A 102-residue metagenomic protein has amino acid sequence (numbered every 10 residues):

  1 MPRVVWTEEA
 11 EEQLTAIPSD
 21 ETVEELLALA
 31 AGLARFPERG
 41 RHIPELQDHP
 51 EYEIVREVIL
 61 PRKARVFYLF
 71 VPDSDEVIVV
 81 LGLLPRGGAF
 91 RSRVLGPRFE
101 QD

Functional and structural regions predicted by a protein language model:
M1-A30: Arg/Lys-rich, positively charged N-terminal/basic patches that mediate binding to nucleic acids
P2, I54-R56, E76: A generic secondary-structure signal marking the coil-to-beta-strand transition
A16-S19, R35, D73: Secondary-structure boundary motif
L29-G32, R86: Conserved short hydrophobic interaction patches
A31-L60: A short, surface-exposed loop/turn module that caps and links secondary-structure elements
V58-D102: Enriched for short, Lys/Arg-rich terminal
